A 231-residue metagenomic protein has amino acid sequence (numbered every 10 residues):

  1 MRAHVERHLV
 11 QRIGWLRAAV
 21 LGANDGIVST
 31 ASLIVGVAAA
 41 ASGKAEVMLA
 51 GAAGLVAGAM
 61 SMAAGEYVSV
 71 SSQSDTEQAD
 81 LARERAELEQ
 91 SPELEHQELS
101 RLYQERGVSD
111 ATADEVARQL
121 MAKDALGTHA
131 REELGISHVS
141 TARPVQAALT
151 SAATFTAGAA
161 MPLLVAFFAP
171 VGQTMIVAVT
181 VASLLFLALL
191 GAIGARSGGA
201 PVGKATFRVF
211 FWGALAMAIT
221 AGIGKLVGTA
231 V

Functional and structural regions predicted by a protein language model:
M1-S69: Internal alpha-helical transmembrane segments
M1-W15, V70-A152: Cytosol/matrix-facing amphipathic helices and coiled-coil assembly/linker segments of eukaryotic membrane proteins
G26-A31, S151-P162: Core segments of transmembrane alpha-helices that mediate helix-helix packing or line hydrophobic substrate/ligand
A166-P170, G198-G199, G228: Short helix-capping/hinge motifs at transmembrane helix termini and TM-loop junctions
Q173-L185: Structural signature of hydrophobic alpha-helical transmembrane segments
A188-A214: Interfacial loop-to-transmembrane junctions
A221-V231: Juxtamembrane boundary at the C-terminal end of a transmembrane helix
